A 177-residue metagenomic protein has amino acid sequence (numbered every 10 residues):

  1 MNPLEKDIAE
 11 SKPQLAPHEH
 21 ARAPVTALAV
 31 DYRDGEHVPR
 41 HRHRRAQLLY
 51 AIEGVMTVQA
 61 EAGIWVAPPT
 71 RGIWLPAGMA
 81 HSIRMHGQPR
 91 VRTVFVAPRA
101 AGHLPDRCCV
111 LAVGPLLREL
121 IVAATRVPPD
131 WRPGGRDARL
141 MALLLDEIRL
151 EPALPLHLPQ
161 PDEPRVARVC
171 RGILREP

Functional and structural regions predicted by a protein language model:
M1-V55: Generic protein-terminus/edge-of-domain signal
Y32, A62-A77: Short acidic-glycine-tyrosine-enriched beta hairpin
E36-H43, I83-H86, H103-D106, P133: Short histidine-centered beta-strand/loop micro-motifs that create catalytic or ligand/metal-coordination sites
L49-P68: A short beta-strand-loop-beta hairpin characteristic of the jelly-roll/cupin
I64, G78-C108: Ligand-binding loop in jelly-roll beta-barrel domains
P105-R118, A123: Aromatic/histidine-rich interaction motifs
A124-R132, D146-P155, P161, V169-P177: Basic, amphipathic alpha-helical hairpins
P133-L140, Q160: All-alpha amphipathic helical-bundle segments outside canonical DNA-binding/catalytic cores that form hydrophobic
